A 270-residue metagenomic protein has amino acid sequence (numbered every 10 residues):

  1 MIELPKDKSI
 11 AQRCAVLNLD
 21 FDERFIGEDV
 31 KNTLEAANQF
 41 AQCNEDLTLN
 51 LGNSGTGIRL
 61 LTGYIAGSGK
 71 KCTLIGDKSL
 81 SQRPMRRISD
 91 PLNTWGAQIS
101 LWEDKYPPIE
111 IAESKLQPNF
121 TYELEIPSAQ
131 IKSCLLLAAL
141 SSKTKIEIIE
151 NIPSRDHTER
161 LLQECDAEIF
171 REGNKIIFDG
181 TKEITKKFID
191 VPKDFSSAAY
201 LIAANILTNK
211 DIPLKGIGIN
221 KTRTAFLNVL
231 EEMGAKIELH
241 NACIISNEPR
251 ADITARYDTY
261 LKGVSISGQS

Functional and structural regions predicted by a protein language model:
M1-S270: Structural preference for solvent-exposed beta-strand-turn elements and adjacent flexible terminal/loop segments within
